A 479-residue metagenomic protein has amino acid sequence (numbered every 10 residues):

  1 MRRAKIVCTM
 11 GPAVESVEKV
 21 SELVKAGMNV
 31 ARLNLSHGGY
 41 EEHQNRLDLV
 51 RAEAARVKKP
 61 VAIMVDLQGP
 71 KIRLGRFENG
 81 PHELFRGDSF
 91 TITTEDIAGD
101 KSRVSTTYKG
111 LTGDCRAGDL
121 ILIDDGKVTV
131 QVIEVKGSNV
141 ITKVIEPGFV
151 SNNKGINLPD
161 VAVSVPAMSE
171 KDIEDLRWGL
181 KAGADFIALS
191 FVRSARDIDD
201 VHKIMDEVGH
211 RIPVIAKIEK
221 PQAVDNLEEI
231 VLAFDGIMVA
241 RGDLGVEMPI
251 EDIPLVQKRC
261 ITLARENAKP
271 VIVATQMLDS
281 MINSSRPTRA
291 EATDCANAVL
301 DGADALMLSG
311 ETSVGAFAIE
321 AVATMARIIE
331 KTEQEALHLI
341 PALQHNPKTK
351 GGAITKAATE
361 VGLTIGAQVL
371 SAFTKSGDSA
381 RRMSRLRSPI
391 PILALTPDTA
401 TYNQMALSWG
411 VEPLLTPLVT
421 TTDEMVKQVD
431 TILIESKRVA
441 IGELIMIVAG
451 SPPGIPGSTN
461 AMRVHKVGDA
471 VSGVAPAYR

Functional and structural regions predicted by a protein language model:
M1-R479: Non-catalytic helical/linker scaffolds that mediate oligomerization, partner binding, and domain coupling around large
